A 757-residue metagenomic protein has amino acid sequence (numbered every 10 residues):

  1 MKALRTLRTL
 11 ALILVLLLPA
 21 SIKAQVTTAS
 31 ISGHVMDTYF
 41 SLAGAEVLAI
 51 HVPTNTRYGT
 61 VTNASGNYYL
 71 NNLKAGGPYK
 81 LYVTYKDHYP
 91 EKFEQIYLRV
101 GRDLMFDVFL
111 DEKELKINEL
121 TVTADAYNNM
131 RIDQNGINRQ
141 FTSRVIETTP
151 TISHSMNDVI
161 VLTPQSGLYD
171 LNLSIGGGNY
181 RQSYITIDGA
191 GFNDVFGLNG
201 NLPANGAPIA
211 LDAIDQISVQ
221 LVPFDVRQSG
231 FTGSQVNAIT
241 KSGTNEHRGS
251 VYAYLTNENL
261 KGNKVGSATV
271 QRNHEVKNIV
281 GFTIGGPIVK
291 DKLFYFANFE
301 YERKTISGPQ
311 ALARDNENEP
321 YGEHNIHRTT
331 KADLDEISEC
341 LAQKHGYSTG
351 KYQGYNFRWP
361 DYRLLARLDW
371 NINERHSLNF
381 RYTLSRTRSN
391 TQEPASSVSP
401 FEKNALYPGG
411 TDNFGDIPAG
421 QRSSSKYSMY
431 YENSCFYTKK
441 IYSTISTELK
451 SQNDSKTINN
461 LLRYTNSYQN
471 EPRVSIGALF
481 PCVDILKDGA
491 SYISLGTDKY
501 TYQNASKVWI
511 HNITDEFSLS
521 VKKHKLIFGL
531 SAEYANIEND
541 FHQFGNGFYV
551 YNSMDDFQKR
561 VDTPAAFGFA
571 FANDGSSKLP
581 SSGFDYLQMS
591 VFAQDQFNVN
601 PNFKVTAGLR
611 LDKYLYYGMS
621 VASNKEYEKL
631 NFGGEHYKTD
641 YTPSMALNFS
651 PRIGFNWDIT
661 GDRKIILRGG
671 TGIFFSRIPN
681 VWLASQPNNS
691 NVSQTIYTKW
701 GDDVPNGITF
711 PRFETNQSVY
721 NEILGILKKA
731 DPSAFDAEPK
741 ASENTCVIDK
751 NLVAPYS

Functional and structural regions predicted by a protein language model:
A24-D125: Periplasm-facing N-terminal accessory domains of Gram-negative outer-membrane beta-barrel systems
N63, Y89, E94-D107, N118-S242 (+3 more regions): Periplasmic N-terminal accessory/gating domains of Gram-negative outer-membrane beta-barrel systems
A124, V251-N257, A297-Y301, F380-L384 (+4 more regions): Transmembrane beta-barrel strands of outer-membrane/channel proteins
K241-G243, V289-D291, N373-R375, D454-K456 (+5 more regions): Outer-membrane beta-barrel channels and translocator barrels
R248, N273-T391, Y437-L461, N466 (+1 more regions): Transmembrane beta-barrel wall of Gram-negative outer-membrane proteins
P320-K351, I417, V483-D498, D555-K578 (+2 more regions): Flexible glycine-rich, low-complexity coil/linker segments exposed to the extracellular/periplasmic environment
P360, E374-Q594, G633-G634, P755: Replace "related TpsB outer-membrane translocases also match" with "some related outer-membrane beta-barrels such as
S620-S650, F655-S757: Solvent-exposed loop/turn elements at secondary-structure boundaries
